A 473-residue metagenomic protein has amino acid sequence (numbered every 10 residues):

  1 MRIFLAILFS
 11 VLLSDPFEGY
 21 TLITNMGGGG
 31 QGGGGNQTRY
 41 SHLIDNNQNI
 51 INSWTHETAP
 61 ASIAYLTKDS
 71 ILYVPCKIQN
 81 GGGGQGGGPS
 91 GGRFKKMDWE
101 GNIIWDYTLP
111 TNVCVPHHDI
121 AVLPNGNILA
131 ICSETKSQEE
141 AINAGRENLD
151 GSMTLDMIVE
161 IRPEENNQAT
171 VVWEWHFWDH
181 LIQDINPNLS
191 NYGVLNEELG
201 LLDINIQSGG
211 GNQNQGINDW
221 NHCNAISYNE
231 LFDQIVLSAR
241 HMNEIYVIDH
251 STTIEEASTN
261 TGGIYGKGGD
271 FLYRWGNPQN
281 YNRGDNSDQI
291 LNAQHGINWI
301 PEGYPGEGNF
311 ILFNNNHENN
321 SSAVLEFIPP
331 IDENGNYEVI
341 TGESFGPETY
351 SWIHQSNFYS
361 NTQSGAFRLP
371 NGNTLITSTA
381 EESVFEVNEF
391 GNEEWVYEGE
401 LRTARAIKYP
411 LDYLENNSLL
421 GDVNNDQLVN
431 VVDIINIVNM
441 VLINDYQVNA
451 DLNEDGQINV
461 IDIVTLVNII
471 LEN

Functional and structural regions predicted by a protein language model:
R2-L12: Sec-dependent N-terminal signal peptides
S14-N417: Histidine-/acidic-rich catalytic cores in large beta-rich domains
N416-N473: Cellulosome-associated attachment modules in secreted, modular CAZymes
